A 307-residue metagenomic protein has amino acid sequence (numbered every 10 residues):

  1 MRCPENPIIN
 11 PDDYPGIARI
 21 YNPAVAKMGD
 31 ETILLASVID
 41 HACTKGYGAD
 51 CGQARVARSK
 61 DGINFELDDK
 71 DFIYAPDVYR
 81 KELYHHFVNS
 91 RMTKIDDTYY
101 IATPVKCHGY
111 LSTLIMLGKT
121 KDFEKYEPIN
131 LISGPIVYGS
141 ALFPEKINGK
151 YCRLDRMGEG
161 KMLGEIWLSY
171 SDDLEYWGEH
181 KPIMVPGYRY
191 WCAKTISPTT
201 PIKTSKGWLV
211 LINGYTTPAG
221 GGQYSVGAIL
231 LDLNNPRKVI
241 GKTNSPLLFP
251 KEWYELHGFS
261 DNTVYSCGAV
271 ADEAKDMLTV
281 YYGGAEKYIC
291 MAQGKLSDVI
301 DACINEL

Functional and structural regions predicted by a protein language model:
M1-A18, N22-L83, T93-A141, E145-A193 (+3 more regions): Beta-rich carbohydrate-recognition and catalytic domains
V88, S140, T199, Y265-C267: Structural signature of WD-repeat beta-propeller blades
A269-A271: Conserved interaction-surface patches within small, structured recognition/assembly domains
